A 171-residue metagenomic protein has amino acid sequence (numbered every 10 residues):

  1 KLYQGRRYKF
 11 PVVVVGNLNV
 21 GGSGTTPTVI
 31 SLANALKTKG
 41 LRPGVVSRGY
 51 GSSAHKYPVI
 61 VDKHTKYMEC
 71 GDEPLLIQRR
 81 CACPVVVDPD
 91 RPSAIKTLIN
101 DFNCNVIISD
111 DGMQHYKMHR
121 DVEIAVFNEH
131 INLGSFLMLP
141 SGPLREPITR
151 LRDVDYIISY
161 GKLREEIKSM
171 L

Functional and structural regions predicted by a protein language model:
L2-K63, L163, I167: Walker A (P-loop) phosphate-binding motif
Y50-M170: Phosphate/Mg2+-binding loops and adjacent switch elements in nucleotide/diphosphate-handling enzyme cores
